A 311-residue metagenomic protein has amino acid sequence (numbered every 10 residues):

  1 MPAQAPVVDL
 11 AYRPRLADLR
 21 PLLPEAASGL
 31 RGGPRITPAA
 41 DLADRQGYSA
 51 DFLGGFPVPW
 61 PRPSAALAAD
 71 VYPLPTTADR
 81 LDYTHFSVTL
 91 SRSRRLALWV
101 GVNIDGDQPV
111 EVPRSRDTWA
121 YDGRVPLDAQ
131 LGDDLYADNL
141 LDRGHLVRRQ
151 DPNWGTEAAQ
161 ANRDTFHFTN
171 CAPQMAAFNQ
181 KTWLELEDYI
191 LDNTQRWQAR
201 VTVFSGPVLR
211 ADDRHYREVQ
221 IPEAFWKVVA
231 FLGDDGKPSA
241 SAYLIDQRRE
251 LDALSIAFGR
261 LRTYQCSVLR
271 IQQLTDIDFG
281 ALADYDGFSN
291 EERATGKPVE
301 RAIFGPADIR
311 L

Functional and structural regions predicted by a protein language model:
M1-L311: Domain-level detector for secreted/extracellular nuclease and nuclease-toxin modules, and for the ENPP-like C-terminal
